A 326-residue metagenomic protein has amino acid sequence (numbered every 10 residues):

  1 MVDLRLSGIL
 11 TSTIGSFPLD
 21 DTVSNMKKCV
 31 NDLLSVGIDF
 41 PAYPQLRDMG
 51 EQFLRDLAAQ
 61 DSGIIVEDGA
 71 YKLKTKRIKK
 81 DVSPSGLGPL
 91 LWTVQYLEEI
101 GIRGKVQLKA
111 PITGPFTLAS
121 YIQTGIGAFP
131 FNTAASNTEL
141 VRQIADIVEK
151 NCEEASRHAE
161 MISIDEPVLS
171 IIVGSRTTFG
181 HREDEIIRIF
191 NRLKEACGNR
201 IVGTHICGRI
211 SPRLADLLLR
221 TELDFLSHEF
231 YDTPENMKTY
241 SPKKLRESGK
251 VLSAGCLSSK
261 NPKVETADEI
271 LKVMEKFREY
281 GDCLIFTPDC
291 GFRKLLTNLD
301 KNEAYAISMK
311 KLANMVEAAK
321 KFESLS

Functional and structural regions predicted by a protein language model:
M1-S326: Domain-level signal for soluble alpha/beta catalytic cores
